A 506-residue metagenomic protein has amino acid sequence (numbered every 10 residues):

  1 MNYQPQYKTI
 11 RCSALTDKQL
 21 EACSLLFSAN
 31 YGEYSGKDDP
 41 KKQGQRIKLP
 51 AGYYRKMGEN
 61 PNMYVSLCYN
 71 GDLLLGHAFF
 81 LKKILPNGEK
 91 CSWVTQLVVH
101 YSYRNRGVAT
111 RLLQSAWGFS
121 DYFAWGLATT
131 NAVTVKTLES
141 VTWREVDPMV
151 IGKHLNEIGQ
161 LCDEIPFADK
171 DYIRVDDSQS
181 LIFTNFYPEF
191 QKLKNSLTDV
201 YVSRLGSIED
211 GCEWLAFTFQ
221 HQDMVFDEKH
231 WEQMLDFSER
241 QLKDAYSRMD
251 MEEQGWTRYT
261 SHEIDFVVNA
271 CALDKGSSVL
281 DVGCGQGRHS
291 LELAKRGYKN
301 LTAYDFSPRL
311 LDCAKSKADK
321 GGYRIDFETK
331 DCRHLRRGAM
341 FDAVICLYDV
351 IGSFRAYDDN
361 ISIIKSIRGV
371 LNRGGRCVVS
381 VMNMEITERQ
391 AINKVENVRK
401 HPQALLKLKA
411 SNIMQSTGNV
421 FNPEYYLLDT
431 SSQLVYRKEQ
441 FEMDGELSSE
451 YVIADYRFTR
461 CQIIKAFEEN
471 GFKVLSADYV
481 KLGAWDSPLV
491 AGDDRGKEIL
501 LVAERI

Functional and structural regions predicted by a protein language model:
M1-L20, S24-S35, G118-D236, R240: Terminal substrate-recognition subdomain of acyl/acetyltransferases
N30-V94: A conserved beta-strand-loop-helix scaffold within acyl/acetyltransferase catalytic domains
V99, N105-W117: Conserved acetyl-CoA-binding loop-helix of GNAT-fold acetyltransferases
F237-D274: Conserved class I S-adenosyl-L-methionine
S290-H334: Class I SAM-dependent methyltransferase SAM/SAH-binding core
R336-A343: A short acidic, Gly/Pro-enriched loop at the edge of an enzyme's catalytic core that lines a small-molecule cofactor
I361-R373: A short glycine-rich, Lys/Arg-flanked "PGG" loop and its adjoining helix->strand segment in the class I
V378-A466: SAM-dependent methyltransferase
